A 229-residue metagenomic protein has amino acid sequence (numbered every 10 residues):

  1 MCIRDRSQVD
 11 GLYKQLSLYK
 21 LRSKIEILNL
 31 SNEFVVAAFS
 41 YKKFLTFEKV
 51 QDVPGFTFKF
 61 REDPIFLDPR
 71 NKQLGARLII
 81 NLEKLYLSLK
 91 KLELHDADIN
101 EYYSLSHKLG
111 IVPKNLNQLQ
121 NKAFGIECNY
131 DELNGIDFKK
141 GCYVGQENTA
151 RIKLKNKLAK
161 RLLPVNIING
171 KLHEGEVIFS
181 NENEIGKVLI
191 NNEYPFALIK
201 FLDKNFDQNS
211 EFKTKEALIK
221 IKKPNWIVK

Functional and structural regions predicted by a protein language model:
R4-L109: Acidic, low-complexity central loop/insert segments
D10-G11, T46, L87, L116 (+3 more regions): Intrinsically disordered, low-complexity acidic/polar segments
S17, I27, D68, A97 (+5 more regions): Generic marker of residues within folded, mature protein domains
K20, N29-N32, N71, A97-N100 (+6 more regions): A generic structural signal for short, non-catalytic loop/turn and secondary-structure boundary residues
N32, V112, W226: Residues that form or immediately flank small-molecule/cofactor binding pockets and catalytic motifs
N71, A76-L162: Anionic-ligand-binding alpha/beta catalytic cores of soluble enzymes and soluble regulatory domains that recognize
I126-I136, Q146, A150-K229: Glycine-rich, small/acidic residue-mixed loop/short-helix segments
